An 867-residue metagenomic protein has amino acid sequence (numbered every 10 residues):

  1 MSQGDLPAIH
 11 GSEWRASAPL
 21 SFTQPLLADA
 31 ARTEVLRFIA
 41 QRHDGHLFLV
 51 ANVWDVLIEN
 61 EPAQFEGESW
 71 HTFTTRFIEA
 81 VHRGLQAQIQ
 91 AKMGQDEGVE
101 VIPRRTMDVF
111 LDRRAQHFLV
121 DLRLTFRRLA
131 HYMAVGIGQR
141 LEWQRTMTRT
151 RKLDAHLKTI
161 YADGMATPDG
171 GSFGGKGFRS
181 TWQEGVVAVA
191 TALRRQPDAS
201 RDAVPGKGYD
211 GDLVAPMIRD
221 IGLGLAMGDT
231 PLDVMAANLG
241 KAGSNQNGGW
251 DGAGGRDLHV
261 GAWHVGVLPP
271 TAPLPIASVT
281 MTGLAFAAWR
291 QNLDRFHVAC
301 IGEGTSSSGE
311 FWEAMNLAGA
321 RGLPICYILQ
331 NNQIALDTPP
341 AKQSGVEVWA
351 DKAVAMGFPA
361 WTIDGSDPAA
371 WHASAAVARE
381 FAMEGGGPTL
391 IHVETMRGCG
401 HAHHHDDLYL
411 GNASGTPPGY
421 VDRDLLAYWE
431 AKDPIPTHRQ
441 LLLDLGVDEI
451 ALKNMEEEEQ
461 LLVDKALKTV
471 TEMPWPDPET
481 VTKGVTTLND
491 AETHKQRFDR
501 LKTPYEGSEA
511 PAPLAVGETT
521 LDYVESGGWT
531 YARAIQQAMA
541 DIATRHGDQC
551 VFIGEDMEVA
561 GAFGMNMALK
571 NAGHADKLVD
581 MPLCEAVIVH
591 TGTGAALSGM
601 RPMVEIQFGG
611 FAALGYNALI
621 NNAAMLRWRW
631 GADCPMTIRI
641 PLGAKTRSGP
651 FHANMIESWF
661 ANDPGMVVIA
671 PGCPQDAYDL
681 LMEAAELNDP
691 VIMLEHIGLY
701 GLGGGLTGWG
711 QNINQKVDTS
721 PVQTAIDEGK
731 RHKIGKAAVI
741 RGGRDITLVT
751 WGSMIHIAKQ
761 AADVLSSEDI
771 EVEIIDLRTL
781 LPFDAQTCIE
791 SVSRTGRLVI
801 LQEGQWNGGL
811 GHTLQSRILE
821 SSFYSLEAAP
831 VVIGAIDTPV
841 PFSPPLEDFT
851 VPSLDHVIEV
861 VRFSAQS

Functional and structural regions predicted by a protein language model:
S2-A192, K207, M396-G573, L826-S867: Conserved acidic/glycine
G11-F38, H43-H46, V53, G266-K465 (+3 more regions): Glycine-rich ThDP/TPP pyrophosphate-binding loop and its adjacent helix/strand module within ThDP-dependent enzymes
T167-S172, R256-T271, R295-V298, M356-P359 (+7 more regions): Glycine/charged-rich beta-loop-alpha catalytic/anionic-binding loops adjacent to active sites
S172-R321, P339-A350, A355-G357, P650-H652: Cofactor-binding active-site loop characterized by glycine-rich and histidine/acidic residues
A188, V265-Q333, I363-F381, E558-D633 (+2 more regions): Thiamine diphosphate
I218-L223, K241, I301-S307, L329-A335 (+11 more regions): Acidic, glycine-rich active-site loops and adjacent beta-strand->loop/helix elements that engage anionic groups
G243-G261, W349-A350, V559-A572, P721-K730: Acidic-glycine-rich active-site phosphate/pyrophosphate-binding loop
V421, W806, Q815-V831: Catalytic-face loop-and-helix region of soluble metabolic enzyme cores
